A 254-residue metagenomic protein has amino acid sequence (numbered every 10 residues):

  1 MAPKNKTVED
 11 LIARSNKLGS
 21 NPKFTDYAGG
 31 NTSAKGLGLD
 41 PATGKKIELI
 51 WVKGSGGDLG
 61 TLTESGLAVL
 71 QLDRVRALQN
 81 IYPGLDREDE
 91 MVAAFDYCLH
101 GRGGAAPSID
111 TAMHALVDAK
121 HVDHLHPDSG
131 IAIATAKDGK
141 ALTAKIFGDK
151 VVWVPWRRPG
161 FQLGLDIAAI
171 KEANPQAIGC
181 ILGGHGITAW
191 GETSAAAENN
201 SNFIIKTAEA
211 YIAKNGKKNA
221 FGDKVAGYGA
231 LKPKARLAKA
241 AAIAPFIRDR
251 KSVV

Functional and structural regions predicted by a protein language model:
M1-V254: Glycine-rich flexible loops
